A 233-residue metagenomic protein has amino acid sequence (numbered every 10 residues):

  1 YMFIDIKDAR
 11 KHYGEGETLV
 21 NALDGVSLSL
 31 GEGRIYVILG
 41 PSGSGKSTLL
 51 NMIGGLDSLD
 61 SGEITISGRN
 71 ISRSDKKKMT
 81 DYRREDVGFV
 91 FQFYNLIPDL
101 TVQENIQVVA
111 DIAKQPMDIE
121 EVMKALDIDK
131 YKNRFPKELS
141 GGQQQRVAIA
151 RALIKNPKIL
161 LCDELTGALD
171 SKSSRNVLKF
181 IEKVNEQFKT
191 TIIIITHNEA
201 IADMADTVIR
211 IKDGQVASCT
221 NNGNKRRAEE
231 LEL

Functional and structural regions predicted by a protein language model:
G54: Helix-to-loop junction immediately C-terminal to a conserved catalytic motif
G62-R73: Conserved ABC transporter NBD signature motif
N70, Q115-Y131: Conserved ABC ATPase "signature" region
L100-Q107: Short coil-to-helix segment of the ABC ATPase nucleotide-binding domain corresponding to the Q-loop/switch region
F135-Q145: Conserved ABC ATPase signature
I154-K158: A short, proline-enriched helix->beta-strand linker immediately N-terminal to the Walker B motif in ABC-type P-loop
L160-D163: Catalytic Walker B motif of ABC-type/P-loop ATPase nucleotide-binding domains
